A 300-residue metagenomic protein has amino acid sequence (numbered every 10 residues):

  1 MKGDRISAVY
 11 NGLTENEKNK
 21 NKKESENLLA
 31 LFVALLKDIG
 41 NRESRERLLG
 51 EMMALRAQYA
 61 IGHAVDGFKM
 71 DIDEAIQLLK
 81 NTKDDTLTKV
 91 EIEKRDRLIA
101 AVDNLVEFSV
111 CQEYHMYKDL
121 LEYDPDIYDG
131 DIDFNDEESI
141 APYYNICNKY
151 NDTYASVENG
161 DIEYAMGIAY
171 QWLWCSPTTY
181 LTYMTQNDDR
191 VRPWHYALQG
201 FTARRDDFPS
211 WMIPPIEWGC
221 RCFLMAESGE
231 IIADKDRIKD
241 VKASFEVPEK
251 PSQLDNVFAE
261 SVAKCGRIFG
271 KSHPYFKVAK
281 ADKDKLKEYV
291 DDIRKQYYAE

Functional and structural regions predicted by a protein language model:
M1-Y150, S228-E300: N-terminal leader/targeting and assembly helices and adjacent pre-domain segments
D152-G219, F223-I232: Conserved short secondary-structure elements within globular domains
